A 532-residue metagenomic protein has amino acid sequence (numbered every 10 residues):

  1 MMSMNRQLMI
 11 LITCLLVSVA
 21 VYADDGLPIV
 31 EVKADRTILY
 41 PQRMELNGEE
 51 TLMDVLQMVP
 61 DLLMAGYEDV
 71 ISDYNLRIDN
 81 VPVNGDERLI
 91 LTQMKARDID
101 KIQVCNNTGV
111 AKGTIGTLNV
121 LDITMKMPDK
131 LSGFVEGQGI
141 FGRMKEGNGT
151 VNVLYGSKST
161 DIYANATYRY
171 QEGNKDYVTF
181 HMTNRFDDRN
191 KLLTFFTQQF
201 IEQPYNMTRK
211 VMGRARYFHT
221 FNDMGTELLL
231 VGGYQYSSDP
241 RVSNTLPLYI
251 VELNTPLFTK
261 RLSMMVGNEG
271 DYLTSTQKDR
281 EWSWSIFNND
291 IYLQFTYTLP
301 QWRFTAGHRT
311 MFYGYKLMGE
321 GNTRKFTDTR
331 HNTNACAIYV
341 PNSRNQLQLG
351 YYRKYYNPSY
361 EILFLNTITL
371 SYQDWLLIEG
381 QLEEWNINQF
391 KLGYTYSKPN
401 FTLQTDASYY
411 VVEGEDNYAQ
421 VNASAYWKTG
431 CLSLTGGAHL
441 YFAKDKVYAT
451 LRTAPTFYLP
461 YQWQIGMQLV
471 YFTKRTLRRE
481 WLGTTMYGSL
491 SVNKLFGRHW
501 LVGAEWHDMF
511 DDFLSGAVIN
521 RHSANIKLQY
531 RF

Functional and structural regions predicted by a protein language model:
G26-V30, M53-G85: Extracytoplasmic beta-strand/coil segments of soluble accessory domains associated with Gram-negative outer-membrane
E45, D129-V153, Q203: Short strand-turn segments of transmembrane beta-barrel domains in outer membranes, especially the first one or two
L52-V55, L89-I90, T114-G137, G149: N-terminal periplasmic accessory domains that precede and gate Gram-negative outer-membrane beta-barrel machines
V81-N107: Short acidic/polar hinge/loop motifs at secondary-structure boundaries that mediate gating or recognition
T124-G137, R185-R189, G232, M265-Y272 (+5 more regions): Surface-exposed extracellular loop regions of Gram-negative outer-membrane beta-barrel proteins
Q171-I250, L273-S275, W284-S285, Y356 (+1 more regions): Flexible loop and strand-edge segments within Gram-negative outer membrane beta-barrel domains
F312-K316, K325, Y339, S343-Q389 (+2 more regions): Surface-exposed extracellular loop regions of Gram-negative outer-membrane beta-barrel proteins, predominantly
C336, G393, N520-F532: Outer-membrane beta-barrel "beta-signal"
